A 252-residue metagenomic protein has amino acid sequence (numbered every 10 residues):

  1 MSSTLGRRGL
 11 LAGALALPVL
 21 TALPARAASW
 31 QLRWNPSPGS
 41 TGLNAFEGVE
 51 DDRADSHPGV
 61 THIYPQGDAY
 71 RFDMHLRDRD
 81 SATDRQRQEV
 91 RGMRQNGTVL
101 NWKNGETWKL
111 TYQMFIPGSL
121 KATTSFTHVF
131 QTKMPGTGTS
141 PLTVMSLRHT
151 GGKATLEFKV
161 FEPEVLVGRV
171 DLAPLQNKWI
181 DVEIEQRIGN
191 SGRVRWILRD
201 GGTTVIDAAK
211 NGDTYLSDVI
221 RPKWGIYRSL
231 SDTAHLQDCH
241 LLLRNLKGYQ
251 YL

Functional and structural regions predicted by a protein language model:
M1-S2, K121: Short amphipathic alpha-helical segments with coiled-coil-like heptad repeat character
S2-T4, G9-A27: N-terminal export signals
L17-V19, A27-L252: Low-complexity, Ser/Thr/Pro/Gly-rich disordered linker/stalk regions
